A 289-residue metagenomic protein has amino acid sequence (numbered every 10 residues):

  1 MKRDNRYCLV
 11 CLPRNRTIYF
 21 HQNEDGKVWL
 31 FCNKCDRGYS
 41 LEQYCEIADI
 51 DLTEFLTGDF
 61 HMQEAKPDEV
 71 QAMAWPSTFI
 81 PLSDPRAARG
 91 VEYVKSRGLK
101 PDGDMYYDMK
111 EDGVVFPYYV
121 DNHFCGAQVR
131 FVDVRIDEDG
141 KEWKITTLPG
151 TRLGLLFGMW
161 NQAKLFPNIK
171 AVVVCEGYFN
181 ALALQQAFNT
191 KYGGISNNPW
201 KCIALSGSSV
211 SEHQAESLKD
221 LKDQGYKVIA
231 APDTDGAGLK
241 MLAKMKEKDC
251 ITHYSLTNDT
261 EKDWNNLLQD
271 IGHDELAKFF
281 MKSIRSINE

Functional and structural regions predicted by a protein language model:
M1-N15, E46-C125, Q162-P167, K282-E289: TOPRIM metal-binding catalytic domain and adjacent DNA-binding surface shared by DnaG-type primases
L9, L30-N33, I169-K170, Y178-E289: TOPRIM fold recognition
N15-I18, W29, G113-V115, V172: Structural detector of coil-to-beta-strand junctions
R16-E24, Y107, Q128-R130: Broad, structure-driven detector of short, well-ordered beta-strand segments within folded domains
Y19-F55: Short Cys/His-based metal-binding microdomains
Y39, A88-R89, Y178: A generic alpha-helix surface/boundary motif
E42, V91, A181: Short glycine-/small-residue-rich flexible loop motifs, especially phosphate/cofactor-binding loops
E111-Q224: Phosphate-handling DNA/RNA-contact segment within nucleic-acid enzymes
